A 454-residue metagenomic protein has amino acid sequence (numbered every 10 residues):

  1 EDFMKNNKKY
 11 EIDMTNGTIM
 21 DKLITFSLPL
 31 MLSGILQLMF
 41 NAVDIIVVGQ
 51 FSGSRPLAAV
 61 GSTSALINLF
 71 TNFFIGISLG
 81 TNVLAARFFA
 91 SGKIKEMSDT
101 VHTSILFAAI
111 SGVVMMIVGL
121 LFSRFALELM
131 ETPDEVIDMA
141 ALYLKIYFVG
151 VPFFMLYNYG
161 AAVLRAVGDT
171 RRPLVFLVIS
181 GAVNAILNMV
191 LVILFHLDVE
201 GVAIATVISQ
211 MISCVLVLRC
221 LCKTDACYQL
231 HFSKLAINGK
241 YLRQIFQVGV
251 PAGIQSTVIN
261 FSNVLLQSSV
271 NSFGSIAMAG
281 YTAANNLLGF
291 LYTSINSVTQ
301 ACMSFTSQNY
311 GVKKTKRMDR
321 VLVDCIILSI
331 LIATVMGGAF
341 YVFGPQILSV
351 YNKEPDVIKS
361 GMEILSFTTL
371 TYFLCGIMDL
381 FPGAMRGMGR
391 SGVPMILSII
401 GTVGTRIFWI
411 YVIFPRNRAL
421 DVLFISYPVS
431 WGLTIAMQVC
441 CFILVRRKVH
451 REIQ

Functional and structural regions predicted by a protein language model:
E1-S27, A85-G150, L194-V250, T306-T371 (+1 more regions): Short alpha-helical transmembrane segments in multi-pass integral membrane proteins
N16, M20-M39, V43, L66-F73 (+8 more regions): Residue-level signal for short hydrophobic patches within transmembrane helices of multi-pass membrane transporters
T25-D44, I146, S180, S209-S213 (+3 more regions): Transmembrane helical elements of multi-pass membrane transporters/channels
M39-L57, L127-D134, V190-L197, T257-F290 (+3 more regions): Helix-terminus/linker motif at the lipid-water interface of multi-pass membrane proteins
S52-A65, L144, A203, S275-F290 (+2 more regions): Small-residue hotspots at the loop-to-helix junctions and early N-terminal turns of transmembrane alpha-helices
L57-I117, F154-P173, G280-G338, V342-G344 (+2 more regions): Small-residue-rich hydrophobic transmembrane alpha-helices
L69-N72, N184-M189, C214-L218, F290-T293 (+3 more regions): Hydrophobic transmembrane alpha-helices of multi-pass small-molecule transporters
S78, Y147-R165, P173-N184, V202-V217 (+4 more regions): Short runs within selected transmembrane alpha-helices of multi-pass transporters and secretion channels
